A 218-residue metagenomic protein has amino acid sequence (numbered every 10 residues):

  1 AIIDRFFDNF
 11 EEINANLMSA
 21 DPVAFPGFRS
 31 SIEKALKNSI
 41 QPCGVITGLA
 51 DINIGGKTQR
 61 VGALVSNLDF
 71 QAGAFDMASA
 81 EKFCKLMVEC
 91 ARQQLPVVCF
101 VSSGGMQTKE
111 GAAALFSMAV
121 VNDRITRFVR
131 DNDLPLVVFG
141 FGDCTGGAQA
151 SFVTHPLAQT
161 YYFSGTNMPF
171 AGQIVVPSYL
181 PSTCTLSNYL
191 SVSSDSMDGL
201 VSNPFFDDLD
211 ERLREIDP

Functional and structural regions predicted by a protein language model:
A1-G44, L49-D51, G55, P218: Intrinsically disordered, low-complexity segments enriched in small/flexible residues
E33, Q41-G44, G73-V88: Glycine-rich anion/phosphate-binding loops
K37-N38, D51, M87-V88, T126-R127 (+1 more regions): A generic local secondary-structure boundary/capping motif
C43-L49, R60, L95-P96, L134: Short glycine-rich loop/turn motifs
I52-N67, K82-Q107: A structural preference for short, pocket-lining loop segments at secondary-structure junctions
L64, D76-S79, A114-F116, V120: Glycine-rich phosphate- or other oxyanion-binding loops that anchor nucleotides, phosphorylated ligands
Q71-F75, Q107-E110: A generic structural signal for short coil/turn motifs at secondary-structure boundaries
S103-P218: Conserved catalytic cores of soluble enzyme domains, especially glycine-rich substrate-binding beta-alpha loops
